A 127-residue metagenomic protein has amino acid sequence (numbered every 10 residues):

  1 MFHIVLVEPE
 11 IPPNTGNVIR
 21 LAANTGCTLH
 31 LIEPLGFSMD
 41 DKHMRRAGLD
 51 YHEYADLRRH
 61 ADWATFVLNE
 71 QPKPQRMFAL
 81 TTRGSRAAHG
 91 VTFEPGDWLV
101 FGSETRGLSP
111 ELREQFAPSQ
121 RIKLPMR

Functional and structural regions predicted by a protein language model:
M1-R127: Post-transcriptional modification and biogenesis factors for structured RNAs of the translation apparatus
